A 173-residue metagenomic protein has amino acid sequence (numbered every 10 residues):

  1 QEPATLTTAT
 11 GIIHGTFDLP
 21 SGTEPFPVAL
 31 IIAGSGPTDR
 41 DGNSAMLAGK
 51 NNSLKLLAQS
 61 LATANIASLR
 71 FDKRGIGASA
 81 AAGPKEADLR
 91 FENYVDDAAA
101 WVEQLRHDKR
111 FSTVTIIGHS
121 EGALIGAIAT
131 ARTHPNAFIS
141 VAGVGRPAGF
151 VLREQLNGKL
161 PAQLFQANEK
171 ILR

Functional and structural regions predicted by a protein language model:
Q1-E24, V28: N-terminal cap/lid segment of alpha/beta-hydrolase-fold proteins
G22-L61: Short, surface-exposed "cap/lid" segments of acyl-processing enzymes
N52-A80: Conserved alpha/beta-hydrolase
S53, E86-H107: Alpha/beta-hydrolase active-site loop
D108-S120: Alpha/beta-hydrolase fold nucleophile elbow
T115, A137-I139: Residue in the alpha/beta-hydrolase core beta-strand immediately N-terminal to the catalytic nucleophile
A123-T133: Short glycine-enriched nucleophile-adjacent loop and the immediately C-terminal alpha-helix near the catalytic center
V141-R173: Accessory cap/linker subdomain of secreted extracellular hydrolases
